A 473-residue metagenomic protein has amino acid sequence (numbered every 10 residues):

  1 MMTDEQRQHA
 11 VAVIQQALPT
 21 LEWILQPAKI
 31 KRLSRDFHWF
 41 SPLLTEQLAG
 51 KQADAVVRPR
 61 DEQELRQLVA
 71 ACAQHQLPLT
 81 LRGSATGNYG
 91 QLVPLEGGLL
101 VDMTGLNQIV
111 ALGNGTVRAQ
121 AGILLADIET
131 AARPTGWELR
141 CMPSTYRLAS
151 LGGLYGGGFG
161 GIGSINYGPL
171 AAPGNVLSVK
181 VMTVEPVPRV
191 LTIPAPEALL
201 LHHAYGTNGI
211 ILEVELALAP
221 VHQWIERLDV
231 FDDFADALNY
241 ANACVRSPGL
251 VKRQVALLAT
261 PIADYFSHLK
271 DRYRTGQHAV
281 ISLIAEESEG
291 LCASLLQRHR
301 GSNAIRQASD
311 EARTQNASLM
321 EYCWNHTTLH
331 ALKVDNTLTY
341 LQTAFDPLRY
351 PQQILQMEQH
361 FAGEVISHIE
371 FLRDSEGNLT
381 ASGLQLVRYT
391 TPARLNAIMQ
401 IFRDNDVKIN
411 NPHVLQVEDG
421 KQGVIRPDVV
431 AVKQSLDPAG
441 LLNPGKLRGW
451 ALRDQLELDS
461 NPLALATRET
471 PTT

Functional and structural regions predicted by a protein language model:
M1-A70, T86-G115, I262-K270, T314-D335 (+1 more regions): N-terminal flexible segment immediately upstream of the FAD-binding catalytic core in FAD-dependent oxidoreductases
I14, C72, Y240-R246, S288-S302 (+2 more regions): Short amphipathic alpha-helices in soluble, non-transmembrane regions that often serve as interface/regulatory elements
W23-P27, R58-P59, L79-G83, V101-M103 (+9 more regions): General beta-strand structural signal in soluble alpha/beta enzymes
R60, D229-D233, I281-E287, Q342-L348 (+1 more regions): Short beta-strand-to-loop capping motifs
L77, S84, Q91-G98, T104 (+1 more regions): Conserved glycine-rich FAD pyrophosphate-binding loop
V110, L125-A126, T130-G249, D459-A466 (+1 more regions): FAD-binding subdomain of flavoenzyme oxidoreductases
N239-L269, A304-W324: Glycine-rich, acidic
P261-Q307: A conserved active-site cap/scaffold subdomain adjacent to cofactor or substrate pockets
